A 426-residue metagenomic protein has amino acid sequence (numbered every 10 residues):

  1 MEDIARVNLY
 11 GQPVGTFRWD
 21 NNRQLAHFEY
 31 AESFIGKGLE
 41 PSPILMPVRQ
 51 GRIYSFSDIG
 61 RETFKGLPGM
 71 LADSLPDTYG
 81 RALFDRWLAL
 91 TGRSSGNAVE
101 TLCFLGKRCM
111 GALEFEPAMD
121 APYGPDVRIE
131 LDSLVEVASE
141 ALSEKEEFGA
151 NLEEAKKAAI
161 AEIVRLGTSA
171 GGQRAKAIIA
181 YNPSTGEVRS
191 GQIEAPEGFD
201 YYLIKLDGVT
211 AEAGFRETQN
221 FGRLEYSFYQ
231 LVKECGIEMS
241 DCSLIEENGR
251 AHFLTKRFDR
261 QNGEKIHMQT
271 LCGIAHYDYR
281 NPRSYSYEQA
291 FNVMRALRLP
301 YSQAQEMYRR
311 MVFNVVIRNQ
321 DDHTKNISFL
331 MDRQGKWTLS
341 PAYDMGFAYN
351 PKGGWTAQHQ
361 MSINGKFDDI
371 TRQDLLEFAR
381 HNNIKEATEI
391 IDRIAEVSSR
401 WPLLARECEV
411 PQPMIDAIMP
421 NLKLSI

Functional and structural regions predicted by a protein language model:
M1-T324, S328-I426: Phosphate/dinucleotide-binding and metal-coordinating scaffold of catalytic cores in nucleotide-dependent enzymes
